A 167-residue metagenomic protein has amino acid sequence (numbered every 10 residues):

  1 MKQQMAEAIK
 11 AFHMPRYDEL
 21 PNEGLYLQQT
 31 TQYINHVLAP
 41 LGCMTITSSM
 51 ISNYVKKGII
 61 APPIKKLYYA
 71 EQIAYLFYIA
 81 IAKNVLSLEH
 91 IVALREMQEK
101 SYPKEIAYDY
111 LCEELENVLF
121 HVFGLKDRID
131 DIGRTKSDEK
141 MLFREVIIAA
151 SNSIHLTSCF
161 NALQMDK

Functional and structural regions predicted by a protein language model:
M1-Q98: Basic helix-turn-helix/winged-helix DNA-binding cores and closely related short helical interaction motifs
M97, S101-K167: Intrinsically disordered, low-complexity, charge-dense segments enriched in Lys/Arg and Glu/Asp interspersed
